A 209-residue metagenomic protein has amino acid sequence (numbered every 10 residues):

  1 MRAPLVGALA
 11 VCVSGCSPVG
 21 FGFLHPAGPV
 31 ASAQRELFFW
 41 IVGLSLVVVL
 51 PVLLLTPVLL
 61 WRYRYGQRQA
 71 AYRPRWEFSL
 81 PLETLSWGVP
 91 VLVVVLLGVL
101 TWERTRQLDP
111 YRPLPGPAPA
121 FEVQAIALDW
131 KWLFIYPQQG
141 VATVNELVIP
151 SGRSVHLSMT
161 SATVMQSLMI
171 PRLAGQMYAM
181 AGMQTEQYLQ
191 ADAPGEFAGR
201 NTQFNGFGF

Functional and structural regions predicted by a protein language model:
M1-P18: N-terminal secretory/membrane targeting signals
A3-V6, F39-I41, S86: Small-residue packing motifs within transmembrane alpha-helices
L9-S14, F39, S45, E77: Generic secretory/membrane-interface signal
V11, L55-V58, L100: Transmembrane alpha-helix boundary/anchor motif
C12, V47, P51-L54, L92: Residues within alpha-helical transmembrane segments of multi-pass membrane proteins, especially transporters, ion
S17-F38, R62-F209: Non-transmembrane, membrane-proximal soluble domains of secreted or membrane proteins
Q34-P51: Alpha-helical transmembrane segments
V49-Y65: Alpha-helical transmembrane segments
